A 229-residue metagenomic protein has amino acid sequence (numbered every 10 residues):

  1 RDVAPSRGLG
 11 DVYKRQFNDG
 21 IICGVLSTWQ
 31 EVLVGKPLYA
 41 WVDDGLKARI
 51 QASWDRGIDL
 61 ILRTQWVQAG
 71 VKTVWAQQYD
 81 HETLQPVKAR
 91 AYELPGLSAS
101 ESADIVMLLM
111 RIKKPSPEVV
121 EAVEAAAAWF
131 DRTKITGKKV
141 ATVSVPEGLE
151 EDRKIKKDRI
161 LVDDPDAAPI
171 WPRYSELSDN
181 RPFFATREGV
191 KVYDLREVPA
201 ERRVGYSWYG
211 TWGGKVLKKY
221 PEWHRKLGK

Functional and structural regions predicted by a protein language model:
D2-L9, Y13: Single conserved hydrophobic/aromatic residue that forms the stacking wall/gate of nucleotide- or nucleobase-binding
D11-R15, A91-P95: Short, recurring structural edge motifs at helix starts
Q16-C23, S27-T28, P37-L38: Solenoidal tandem-repeat scaffolds enriched in leucines and small polar residues
N18, L97-S98: Helix-start/N-cap signature of alpha-helical segments
E31-D59, E82-A89, E93, S100-K229: Terminal, non-catalytic domain-edge segments
Q65-V74: Proline-centered turn/helix-capping motifs that create local helix->coil transitions or kinks
T73-H81: Short, surface-exposed glycine/acidic/tryptophan-bearing loops
